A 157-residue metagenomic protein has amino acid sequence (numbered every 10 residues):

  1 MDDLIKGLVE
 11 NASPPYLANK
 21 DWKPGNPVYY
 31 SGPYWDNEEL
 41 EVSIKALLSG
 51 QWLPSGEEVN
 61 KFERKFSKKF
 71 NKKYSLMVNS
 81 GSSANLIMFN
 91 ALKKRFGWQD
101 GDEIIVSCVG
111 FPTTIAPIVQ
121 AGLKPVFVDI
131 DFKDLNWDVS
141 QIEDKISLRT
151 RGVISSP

Functional and structural regions predicted by a protein language model:
M1-L53: N-terminal "arm"/small-domain region of PLP-dependent enzymes with the aminotransferase-like
E41, L86, N90, V139-S147: Amphipathic, non-transmembrane alpha-helical secondary structure
E57, K61-E103, P117-V119, F127: Phosphate-binding glycine-rich loop
M77, V106, G152-S156: A short beta-strand submotif of the Rossmann-like class I SAM-dependent methyltransferase core that lines
C108, F127-D131: Short beta->alpha connector loops at strand-helix junctions that form conserved, small/polar/Pro-enriched
V109-I115: Conserved coil-to-alpha-helix start sites within the AMP-binding
G122: Structured binding elements
K133-P157: Active-site phosphate-binding strand-loop segment of PLP-dependent enzymes
